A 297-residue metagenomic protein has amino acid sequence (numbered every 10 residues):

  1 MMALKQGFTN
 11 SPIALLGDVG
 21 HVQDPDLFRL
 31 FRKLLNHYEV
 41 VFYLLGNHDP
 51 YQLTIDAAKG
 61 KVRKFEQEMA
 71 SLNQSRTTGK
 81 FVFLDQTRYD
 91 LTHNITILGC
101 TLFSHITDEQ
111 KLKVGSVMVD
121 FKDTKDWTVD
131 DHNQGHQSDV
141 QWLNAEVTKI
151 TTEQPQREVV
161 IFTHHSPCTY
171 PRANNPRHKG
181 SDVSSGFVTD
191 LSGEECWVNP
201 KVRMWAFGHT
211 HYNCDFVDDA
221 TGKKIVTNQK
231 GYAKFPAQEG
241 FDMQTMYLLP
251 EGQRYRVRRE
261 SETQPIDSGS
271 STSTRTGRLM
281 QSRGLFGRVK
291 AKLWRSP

Functional and structural regions predicted by a protein language model:
M1, H21-P25, H48-A58, R88-L91 (+4 more regions): Active-site environment of divalent metal-dependent phosphoester hydrolases
M1-Y43, D49-A57, V289: N-terminal active-site segment of His-dependent metallophosphoesterases
S11, E39, H93, T151-E158 (+1 more regions): Short coil/turn segments at beta-strand junctions that form active-site/ligand-binding loops
I13-D18, F42-N47, V82-Q86, V160-T163 (+2 more regions): Active-site neighborhood of phospho(di)ester-bond hydrolases with catalytic His/Asp-centered motifs
I55-N73, G79-L84: Glycine/small-residue-rich loop that forms an oxyanion/phosphate-binding "nest" at active or ligand-binding sites
R88-G99, E109, R157-E158, V217-K224: Beta-strand-turn-beta hairpins that frame and shape the catalytic cleft of phosphate-ester-processing enzymes
T96-V160, H165-D182: Active-site-proximal loop/helix segment associated with metal-binding centers of metalloenzymes
S184-M204, H211-P297: Binuclear metal-dependent phosphoesterase catalytic core
